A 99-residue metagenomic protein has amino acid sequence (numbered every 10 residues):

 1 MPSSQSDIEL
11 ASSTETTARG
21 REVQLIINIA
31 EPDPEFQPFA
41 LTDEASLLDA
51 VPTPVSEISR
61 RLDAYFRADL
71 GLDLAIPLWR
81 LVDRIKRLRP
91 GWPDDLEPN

Functional and structural regions predicted by a protein language model:
M1-N99: Phosphopantetheine-dependent thiolation modules in NRPS/PKS and related acyl-activating systems
